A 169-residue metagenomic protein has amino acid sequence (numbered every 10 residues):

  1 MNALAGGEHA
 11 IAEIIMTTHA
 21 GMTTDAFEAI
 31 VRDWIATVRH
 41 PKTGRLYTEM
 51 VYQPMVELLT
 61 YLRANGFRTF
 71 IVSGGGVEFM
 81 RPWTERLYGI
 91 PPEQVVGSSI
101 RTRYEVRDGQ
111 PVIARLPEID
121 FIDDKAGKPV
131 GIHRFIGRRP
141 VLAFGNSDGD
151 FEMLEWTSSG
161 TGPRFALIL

Functional and structural regions predicted by a protein language model:
M1-A3: Conserved phosphoryl-transfer catalytic core
G6, E13-T17, M22-L169: C-terminal cap/substrate-recognition subdomain and adjoining C-terminal extension of metal-dependent phosphatase-like
